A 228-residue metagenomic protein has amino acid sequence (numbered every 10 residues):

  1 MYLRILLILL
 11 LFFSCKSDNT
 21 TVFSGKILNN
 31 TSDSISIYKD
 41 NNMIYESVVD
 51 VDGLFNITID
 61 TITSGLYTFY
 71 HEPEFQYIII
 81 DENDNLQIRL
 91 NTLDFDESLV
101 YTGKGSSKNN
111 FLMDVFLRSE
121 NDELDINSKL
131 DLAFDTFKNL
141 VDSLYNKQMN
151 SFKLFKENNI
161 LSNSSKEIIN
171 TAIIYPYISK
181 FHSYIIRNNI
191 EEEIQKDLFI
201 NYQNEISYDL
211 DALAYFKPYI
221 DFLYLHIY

Functional and structural regions predicted by a protein language model:
M1, N159, F199-Y202: Short, charged low-complexity linear motifs
M1-I8: Sec-dependent signal peptide recognition, specifically the positively charged N-region followed immediately by
I8-K16: Hydrophobic h-region of N-terminal signal peptides that target proteins for export in Gram-negative bacteria
C15-I168, S179-S183: A non-transmembrane, solvent-exposed segment enriched in polar/low-complexity residues
P176-Y228: Charged, long alpha-helical assembly modules
